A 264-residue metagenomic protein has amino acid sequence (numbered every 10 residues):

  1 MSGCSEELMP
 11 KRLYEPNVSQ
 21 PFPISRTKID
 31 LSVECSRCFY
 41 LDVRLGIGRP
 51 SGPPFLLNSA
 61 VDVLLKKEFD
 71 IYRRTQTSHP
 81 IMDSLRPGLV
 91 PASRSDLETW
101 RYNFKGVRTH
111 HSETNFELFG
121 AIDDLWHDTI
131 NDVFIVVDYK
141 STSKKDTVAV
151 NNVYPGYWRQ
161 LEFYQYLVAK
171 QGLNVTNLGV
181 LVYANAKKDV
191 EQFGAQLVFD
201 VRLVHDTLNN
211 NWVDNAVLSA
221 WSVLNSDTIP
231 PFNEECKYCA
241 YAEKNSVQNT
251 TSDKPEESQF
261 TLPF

Functional and structural regions predicted by a protein language model:
M1-V133, L262-F264: Metal-dependent nuclease catalytic cores that hydrolyze phosphodiester bonds in DNA/RNA, characterized by
C4, M9-S19, P23-I24, L167-F264: Metal-dependent nuclease catalytic regions and adjoining charged, substrate-binding loops involved in nucleic-acid end
Y40-L41, G48-P50, K144-T147, K187-E191 (+1 more regions): Short catalytic/ligand-binding loop motif for oxyanion handling, primarily in non-cytosolic enzymes, centered on
W100-N215: Mg2+/Mn2+-dependent nuclease catalytic core
